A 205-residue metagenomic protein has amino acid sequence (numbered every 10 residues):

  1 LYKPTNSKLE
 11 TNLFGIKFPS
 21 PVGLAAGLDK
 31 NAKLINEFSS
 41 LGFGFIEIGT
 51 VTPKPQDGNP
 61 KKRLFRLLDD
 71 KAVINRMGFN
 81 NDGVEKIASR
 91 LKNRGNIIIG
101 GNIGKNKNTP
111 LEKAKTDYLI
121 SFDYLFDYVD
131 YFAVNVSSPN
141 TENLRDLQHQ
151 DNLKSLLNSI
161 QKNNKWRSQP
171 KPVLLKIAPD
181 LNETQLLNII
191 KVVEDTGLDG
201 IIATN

Functional and structural regions predicted by a protein language model:
L1-K33: Active-site-flanking structural segment that lines cofactor/substrate pockets
P4, S40, G44, M77: Secreted glycan hydrolases and related glycan-binding modules that recognize and/or cleave
L9-F14, F18, P60-R63, D70-N75 (+1 more regions): Glycine-rich, flexible loop/turn motifs
T11, D29-Q56, R90, N96: N-terminal functional module of multi-domain proteins
F18, A26-L28, S39, G78-N93 (+1 more regions): Conserved alpha/beta-domain cores
L34-F38, Q56-R63, L111-A114: Short, conserved acidic/polar surface loops in the N-terminal third of protein domains
G49-I98: A gly/proline- and charged-residue-enriched helix-loop-helix capping module
